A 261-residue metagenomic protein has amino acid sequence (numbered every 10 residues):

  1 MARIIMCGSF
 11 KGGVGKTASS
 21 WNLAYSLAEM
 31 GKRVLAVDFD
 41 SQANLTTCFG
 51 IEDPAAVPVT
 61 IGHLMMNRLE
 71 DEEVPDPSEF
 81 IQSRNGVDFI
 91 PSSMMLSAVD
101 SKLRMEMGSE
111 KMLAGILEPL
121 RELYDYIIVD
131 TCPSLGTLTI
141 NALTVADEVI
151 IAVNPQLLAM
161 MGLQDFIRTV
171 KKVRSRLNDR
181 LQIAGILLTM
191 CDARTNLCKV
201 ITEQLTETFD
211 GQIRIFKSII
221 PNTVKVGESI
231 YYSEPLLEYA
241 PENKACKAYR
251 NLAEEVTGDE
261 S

Functional and structural regions predicted by a protein language model:
M1-S261: P-loop NTP-binding core
